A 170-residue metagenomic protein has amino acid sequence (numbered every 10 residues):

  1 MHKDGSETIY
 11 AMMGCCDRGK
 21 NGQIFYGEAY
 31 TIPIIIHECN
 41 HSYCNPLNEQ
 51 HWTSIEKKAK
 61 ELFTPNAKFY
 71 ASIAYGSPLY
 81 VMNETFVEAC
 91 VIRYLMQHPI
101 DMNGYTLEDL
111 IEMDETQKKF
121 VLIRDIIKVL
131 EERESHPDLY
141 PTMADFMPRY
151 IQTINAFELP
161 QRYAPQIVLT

Functional and structural regions predicted by a protein language model:
M1, R18-G19, S42, Q50-T53: Flexible loop/turn segments at secondary-structure boundaries
M1-A29: Active-site scaffold of zinc-dependent metalloenzymes
Y10-G14, P33-I34, E56-K58, N103-Y105: Short, surface-exposed linear patches
C15-C16, C39, C44, C90: Generic recognition of cysteine residues
F25-Y30, I34, S77-T85, Q117-F120 (+1 more regions): Soluble non-cytosolic domains of exported or imported proteins
A29-Q50: Active-site recognition of the HExxH zinc-binding catalytic motif
P46-K118: Post-HExxH zinc-binding segment in Zn-dependent metallohydrolases
V91-T170: Pan-zinc metallopeptidase signature
